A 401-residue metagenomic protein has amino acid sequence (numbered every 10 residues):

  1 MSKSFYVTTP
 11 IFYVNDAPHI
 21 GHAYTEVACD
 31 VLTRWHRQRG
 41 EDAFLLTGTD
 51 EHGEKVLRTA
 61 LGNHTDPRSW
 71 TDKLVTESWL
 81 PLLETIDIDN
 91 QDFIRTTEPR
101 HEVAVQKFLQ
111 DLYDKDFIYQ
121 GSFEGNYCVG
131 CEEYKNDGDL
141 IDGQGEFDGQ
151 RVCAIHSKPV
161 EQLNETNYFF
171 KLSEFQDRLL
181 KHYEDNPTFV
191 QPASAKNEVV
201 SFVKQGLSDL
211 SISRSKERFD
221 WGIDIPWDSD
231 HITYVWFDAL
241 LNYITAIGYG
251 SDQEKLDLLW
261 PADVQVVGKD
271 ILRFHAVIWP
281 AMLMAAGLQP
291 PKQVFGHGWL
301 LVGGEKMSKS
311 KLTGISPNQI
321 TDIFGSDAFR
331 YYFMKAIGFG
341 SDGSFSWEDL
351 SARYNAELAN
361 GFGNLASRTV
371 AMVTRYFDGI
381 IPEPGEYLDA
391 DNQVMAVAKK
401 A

Functional and structural regions predicted by a protein language model:
S2-T47, R95, R100-A104, I155-R375: Structured secondary-structure scaffolds
T49-K55, T59: Short, charge-patterned binding micro-sites
T59-L74: A charged helix-plus-loop insertion that forms the helical arch/lid used to bind and gate nucleic-acid substrates
W70-D139: A broadly conserved sequence feature marking short terminus-proximal activation segments in nucleic acid-centric
V75-T76, Q176, G363-V370, D391 (+1 more regions): Hydrophobic faces of stable alpha-helices that mediate helix-helix packing
K115-Q176, L180: Cys/His-rich short segments
F377-K400: Acidic, turn-prone loop/beta-hairpin segments
